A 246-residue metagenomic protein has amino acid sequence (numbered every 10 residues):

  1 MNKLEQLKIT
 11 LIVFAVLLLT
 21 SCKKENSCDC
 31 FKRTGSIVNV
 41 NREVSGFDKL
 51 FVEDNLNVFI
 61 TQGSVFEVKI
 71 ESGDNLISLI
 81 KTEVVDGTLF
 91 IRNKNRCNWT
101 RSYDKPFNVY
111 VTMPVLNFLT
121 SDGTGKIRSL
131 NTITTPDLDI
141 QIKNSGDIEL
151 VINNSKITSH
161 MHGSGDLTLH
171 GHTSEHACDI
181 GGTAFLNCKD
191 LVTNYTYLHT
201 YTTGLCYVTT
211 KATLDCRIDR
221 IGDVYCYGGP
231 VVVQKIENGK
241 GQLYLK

Functional and structural regions predicted by a protein language model:
M1: Structured alpha-helical
L4-I12, C22-N75, K94-Y110, R128-S129 (+1 more regions): Short acidic/polar N-terminal linker immediately downstream of export determinants
D48-I60, N108-V111, V115-K246: Extended, compositionally simple hydrophobic/Ser/Thr-rich segments that build repetitive fibrous architectures
E53, N75, L79-D86: Solvent-exposed adhesion/ligand-recognition segments of exported proteins
G63-V65, V84, P114: Generic alpha-helix structural propensity
D86-K94: Short carbohydrate-recognition loop motifs
